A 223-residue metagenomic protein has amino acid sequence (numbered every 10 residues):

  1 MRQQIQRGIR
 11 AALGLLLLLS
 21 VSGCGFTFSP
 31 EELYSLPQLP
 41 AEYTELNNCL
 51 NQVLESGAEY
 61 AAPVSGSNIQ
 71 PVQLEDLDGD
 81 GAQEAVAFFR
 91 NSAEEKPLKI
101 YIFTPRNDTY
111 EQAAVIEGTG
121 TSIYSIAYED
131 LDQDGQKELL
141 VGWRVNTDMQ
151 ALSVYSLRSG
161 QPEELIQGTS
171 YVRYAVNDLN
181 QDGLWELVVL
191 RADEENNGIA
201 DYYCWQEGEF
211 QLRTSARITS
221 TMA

Functional and structural regions predicted by a protein language model:
M1-Q6: N-terminal secretory signal peptides that target proteins for export/translocation
R7-F28: Sec-dependent N-terminal signal peptides of Gram-positive bacterial secreted proteins and lipoproteins
C24-A223: Beta-propeller-forming repeat regions
